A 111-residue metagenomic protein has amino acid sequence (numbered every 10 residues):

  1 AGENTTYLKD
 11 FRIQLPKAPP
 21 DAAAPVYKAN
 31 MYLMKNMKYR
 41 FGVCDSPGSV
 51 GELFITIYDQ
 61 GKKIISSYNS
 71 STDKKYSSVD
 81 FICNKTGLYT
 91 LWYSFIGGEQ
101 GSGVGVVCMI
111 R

Functional and structural regions predicted by a protein language model:
A1-T5: Predominantly extracellular/luminal regions of secreted and cell-surface proteins, especially disulfide-bonded
I13-V104, I110-R111: Acidic, Ser/Thr/Pro-rich low-complexity intrinsically disordered segments
